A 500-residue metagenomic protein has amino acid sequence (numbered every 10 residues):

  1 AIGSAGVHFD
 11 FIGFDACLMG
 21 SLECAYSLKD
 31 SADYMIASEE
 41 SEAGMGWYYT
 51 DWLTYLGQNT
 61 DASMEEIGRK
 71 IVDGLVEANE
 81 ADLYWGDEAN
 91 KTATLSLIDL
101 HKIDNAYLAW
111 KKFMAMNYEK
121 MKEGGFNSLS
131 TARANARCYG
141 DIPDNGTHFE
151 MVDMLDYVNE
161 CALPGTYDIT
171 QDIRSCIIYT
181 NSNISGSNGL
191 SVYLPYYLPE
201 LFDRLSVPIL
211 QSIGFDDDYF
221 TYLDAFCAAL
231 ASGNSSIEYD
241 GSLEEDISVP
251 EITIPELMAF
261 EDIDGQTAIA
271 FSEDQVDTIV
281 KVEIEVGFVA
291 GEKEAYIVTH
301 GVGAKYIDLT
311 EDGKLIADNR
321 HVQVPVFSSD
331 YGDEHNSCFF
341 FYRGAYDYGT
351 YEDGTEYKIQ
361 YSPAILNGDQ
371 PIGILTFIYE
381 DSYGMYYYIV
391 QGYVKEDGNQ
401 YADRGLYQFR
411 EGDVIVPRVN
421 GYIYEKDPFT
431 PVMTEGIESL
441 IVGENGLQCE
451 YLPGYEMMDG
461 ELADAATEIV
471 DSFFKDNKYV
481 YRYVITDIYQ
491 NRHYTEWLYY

Functional and structural regions predicted by a protein language model:
A1-Y500: Terminal, contiguous helix-loop blocks that mediate binding/assembly
